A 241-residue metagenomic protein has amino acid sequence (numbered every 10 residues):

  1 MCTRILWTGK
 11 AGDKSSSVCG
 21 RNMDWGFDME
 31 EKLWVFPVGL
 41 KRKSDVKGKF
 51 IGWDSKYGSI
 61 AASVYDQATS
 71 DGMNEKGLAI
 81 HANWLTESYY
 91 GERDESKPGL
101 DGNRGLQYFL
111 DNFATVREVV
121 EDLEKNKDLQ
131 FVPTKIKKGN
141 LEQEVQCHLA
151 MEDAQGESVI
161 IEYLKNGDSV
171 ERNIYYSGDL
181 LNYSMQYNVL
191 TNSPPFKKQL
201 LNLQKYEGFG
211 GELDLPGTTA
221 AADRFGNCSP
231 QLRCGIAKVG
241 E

Functional and structural regions predicted by a protein language model:
M1-P98, N126, Q130, T134: A contiguous strand-loop segment
M1-S16, G26, G39-S44, F131-V132 (+4 more regions): C-terminus-biased signal that marks the final domain/tail of proteins
D28-M29, A82-N83, Y89-G91, V159-E162 (+2 more regions): Short helix/loop capping segments that flank catalytic or ligand/cofactor-binding pockets
V64-Y65, D101-G102, Q143: Short, glycine/acidic-rich beta->alpha junctions
G72, H148-A150, I160: Conserved hydrophobic/aromatic beta-strand scaffold that supports enzyme active sites
W84, L123, M151-Q155, E162-K165: Short, structured patches in soluble enzyme cores that scaffold and shape functional sites
S96-L129, T218-E241: Alpha/propeptide regions of enzymes that mature by internal proteolysis
A114-T115, V145-C147: Extracytoplasmic mature domains of secreted/periplasmic and thylakoid-lumen proteins
